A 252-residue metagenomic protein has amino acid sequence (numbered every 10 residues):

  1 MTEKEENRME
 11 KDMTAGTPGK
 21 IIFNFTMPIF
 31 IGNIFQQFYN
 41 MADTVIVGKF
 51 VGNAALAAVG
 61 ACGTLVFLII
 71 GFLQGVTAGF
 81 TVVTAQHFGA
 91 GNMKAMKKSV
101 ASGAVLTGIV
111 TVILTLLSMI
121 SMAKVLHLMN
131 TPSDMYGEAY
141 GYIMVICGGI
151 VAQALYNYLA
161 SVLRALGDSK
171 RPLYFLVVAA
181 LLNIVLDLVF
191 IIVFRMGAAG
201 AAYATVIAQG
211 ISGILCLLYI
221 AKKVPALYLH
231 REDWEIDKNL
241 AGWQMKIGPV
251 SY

Functional and structural regions predicted by a protein language model:
M1-T26, T84-V151, V193-P249: Short alpha-helical transmembrane segments in multi-pass integral membrane proteins
I29-V82, V110, I146-Q153, G242-Y252: Transmembrane helix-bundle signature of multi-pass secondary active exporters and lipid flippases
F30, I34, F38, A42 (+10 more regions): Generic alpha-helical transmembrane segments of integral inner-membrane proteins, especially permease/transport modules
F38-M41, F50-N53, H87-A90, A165-L166 (+2 more regions): Helix-loop interface residues and adjacent transmembrane-helix termini in multi-pass membrane transporters, primarily
T44, T81-V82, M122-A123, A160 (+1 more regions): Interfacial helix-capping/hinge residues at the ends of transmembrane alpha-helices
L56-L116, Q153-P172: Small-residue-rich hydrophobic transmembrane alpha-helices
T107, V162-V185, A199, Y203-V206: Alpha-helical transmembrane segments of multi-pass membrane transporters/permeases
